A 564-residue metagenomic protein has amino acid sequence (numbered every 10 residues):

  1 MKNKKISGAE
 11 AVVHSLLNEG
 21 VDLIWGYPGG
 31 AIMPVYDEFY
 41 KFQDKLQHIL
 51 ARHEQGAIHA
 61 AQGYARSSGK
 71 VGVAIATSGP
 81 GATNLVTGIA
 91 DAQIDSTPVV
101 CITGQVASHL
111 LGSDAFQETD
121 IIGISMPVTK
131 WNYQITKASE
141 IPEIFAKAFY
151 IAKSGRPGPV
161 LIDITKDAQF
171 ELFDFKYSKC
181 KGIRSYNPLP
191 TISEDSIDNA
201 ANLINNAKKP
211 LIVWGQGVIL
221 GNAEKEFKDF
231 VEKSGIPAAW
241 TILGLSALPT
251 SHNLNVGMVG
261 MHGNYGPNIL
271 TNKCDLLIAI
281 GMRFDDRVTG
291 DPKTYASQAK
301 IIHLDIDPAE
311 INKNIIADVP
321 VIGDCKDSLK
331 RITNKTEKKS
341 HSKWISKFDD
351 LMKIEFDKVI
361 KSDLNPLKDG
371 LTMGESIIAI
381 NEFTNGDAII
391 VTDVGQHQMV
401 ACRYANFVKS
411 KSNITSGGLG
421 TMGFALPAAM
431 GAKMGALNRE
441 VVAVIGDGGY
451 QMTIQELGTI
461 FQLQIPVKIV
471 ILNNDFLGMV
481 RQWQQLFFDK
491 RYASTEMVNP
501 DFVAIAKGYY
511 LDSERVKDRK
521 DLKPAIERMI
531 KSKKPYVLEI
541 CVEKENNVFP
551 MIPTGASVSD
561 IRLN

Functional and structural regions predicted by a protein language model:
M1-N3, S139, F175-Y177, N202 (+3 more regions): Phosphate/pyrophosphate-binding active-site segments
K2-S340, A379, F383-G386, P466-I471 (+1 more regions): N-terminal alpha/beta PP-like core and its mobile active-site loop of ThDP/TPP-dependent enzymes
A9-D22, G30, V35-Y40, M352-P427 (+1 more regions): Active-site diphosphate/adenylate-binding microenvironment
Y27-G29, H48-H59, A74-G81, T136-K137 (+5 more regions): Active-site nucleophile and cofactor-binding loops and adjacent substrate-binding regions of central metabolic enzymes
I102, L110, D114-Q117, N312-N314 (+3 more regions): Thiamine diphosphate
L161, H303, V391, V444-I445: Generic enzyme active-site microenvironment
D163-A168, G395-H397, E543: A glycine-rich phosphate-binding loop feature that marks nucleotide/adenosyl-phosphate handling sites
V231, T271, M373, T453 (+1 more regions): Active-site-proximal structural scaffolding
